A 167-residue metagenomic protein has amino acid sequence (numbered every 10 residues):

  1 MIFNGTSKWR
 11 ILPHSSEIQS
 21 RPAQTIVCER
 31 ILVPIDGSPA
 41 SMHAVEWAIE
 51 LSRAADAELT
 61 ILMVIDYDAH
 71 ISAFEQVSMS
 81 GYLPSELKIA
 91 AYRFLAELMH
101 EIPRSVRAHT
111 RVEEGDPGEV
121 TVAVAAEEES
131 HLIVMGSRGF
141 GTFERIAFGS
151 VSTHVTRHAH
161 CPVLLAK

Functional and structural regions predicted by a protein language model:
M1-V27, M99-I133: Structural beta-alpha unit
F3-Q24, M63-R93: Acidic, proline/glycine-rich short linear motifs
R21-S78: Small/aliphatic-rich secondary-structure junction motif
T60-L62, H109-E113, L164: General small-molecule cofactor/ligand-binding pocket signal
Q76-S80, E127-E129, V151-S152: Short, hinge-like loop/turn segments at secondary-structure boundaries
L132-R157: Glycine-rich, Arg-bearing micro-motifs that act as flexible, cationic patches
H158-K167: Short, acidic/small-residue loops that bind anionic groups at enzyme active sites
